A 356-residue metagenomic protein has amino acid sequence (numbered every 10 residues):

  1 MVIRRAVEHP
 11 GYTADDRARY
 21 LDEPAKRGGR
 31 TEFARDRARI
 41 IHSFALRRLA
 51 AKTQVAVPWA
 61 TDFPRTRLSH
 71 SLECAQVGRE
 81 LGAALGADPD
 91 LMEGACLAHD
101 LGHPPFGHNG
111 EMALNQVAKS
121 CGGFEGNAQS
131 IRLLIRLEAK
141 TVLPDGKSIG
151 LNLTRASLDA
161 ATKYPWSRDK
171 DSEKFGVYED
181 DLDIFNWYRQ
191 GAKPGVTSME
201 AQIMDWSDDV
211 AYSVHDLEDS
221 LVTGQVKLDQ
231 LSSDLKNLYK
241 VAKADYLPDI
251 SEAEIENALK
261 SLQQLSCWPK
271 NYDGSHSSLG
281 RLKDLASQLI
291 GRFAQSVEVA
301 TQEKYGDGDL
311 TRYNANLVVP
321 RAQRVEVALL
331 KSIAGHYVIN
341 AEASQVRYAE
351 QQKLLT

Functional and structural regions predicted by a protein language model:
V2-A25, I41-R47, A51, Q76 (+2 more regions): Sequence-structural signature of the catalytic-core scaffold of metal-dependent phosphohydrolases that act on
R27-A34, Q76-E80: N-terminal low-complexity, intrinsically disordered segments
T31-R47, T53-A56: N-terminal signal-anchor module of multipass membrane proteins
D36-H42, E173-F175, V319-V325: Acidic, low-complexity proline/glycine-rich segments
K52-A60, A334-V338: A short small-residue
A60-L91: Alpha-helical phosphate/pyrophosphate-handling elements in metalloenzyme active cores
M92-L97, D205: Short alpha-helical catalytic segment bearing the HExxH-like zincin motif of zinc-dependent metalloproteases
A244-T356: C-terminal subdomains that position terminal phosphate/3'-OH groups for nucleotidyl transfer/ligation, primarily on
